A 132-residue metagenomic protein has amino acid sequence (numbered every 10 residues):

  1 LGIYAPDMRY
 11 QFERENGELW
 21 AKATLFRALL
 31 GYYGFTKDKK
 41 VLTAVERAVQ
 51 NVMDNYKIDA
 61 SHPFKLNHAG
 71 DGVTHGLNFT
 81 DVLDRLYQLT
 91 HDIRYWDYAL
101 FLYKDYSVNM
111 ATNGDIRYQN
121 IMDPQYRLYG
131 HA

Functional and structural regions predicted by a protein language model:
L1-A132: Glycan-recognition and catalytic cores of secretory/periplasmic carbohydrate-active enzymes
